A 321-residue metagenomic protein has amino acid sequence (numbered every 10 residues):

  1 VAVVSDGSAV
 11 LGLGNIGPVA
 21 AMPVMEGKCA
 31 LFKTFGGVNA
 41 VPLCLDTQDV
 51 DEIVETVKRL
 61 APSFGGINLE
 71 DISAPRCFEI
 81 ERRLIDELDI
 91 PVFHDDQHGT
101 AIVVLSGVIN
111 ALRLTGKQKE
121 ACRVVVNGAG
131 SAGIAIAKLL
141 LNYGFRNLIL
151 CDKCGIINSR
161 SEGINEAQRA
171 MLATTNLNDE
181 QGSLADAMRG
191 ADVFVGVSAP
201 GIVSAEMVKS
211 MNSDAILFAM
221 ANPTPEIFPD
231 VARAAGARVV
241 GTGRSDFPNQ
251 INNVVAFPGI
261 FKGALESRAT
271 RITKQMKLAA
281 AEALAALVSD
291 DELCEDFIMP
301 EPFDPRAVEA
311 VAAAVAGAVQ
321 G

Functional and structural regions predicted by a protein language model:
V1-C122: Glycine/serine-rich phosphate-binding loop and adjoining beta1-alpha1 elements at the start of nucleotide-handling
S5, P42, N68-D71, V92-D95 (+5 more regions): General beta-strand structural signal in soluble alpha/beta enzymes
L11, P18-G36, H94, H98 (+1 more regions): Glycine-rich phosphate/diphosphate-binding loop of Rossmann-like nucleotide-binding domains
P18-M25, V50-I53, S73-C77, E81 (+12 more regions): Generic structural signal for well-ordered, non-membrane alpha-helical segments in soluble metabolic enzymes
G36, E87-L88, G144, S213 (+1 more regions): Short, structured coil segments at secondary-structure junctions
D95-D96, K117, A219-Q320: Adenosine-phosphate binding glycine-rich loop
R169-V239, R244-D246: Rossmann-like adenosine-cofactor binding region
